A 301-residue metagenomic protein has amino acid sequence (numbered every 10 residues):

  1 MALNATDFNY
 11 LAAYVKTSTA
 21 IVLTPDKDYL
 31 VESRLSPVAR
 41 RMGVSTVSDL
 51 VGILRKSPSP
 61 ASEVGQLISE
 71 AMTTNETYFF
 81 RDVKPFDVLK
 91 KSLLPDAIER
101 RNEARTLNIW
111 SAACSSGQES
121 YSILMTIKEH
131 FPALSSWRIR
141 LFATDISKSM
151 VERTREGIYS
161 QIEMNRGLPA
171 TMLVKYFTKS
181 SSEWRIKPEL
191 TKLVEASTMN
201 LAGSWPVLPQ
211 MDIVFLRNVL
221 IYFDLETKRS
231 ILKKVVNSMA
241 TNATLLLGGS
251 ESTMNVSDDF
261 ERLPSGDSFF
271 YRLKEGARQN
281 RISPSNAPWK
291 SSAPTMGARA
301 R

Functional and structural regions predicted by a protein language model:
M1-W110, L232: Conserved AdoMet
K90, L124-K128, V236: A structural alpha-helix within SAM-dependent methyltransferase catalytic domains
L93, A97, I127-F131, I158: Active-site catalytic pocket residues across diverse enzymes, especially alpha/beta-hydrolases
A112, P132-F215, V219-F223, T227-S230 (+3 more regions): Extended basic-aromatic, gly/pro-enriched interface segments that bind polyanionic ligands
S116-L134: Conserved SAM-binding loop of SAM-dependent methyltransferases across substrates and taxa, primarily the Class I
I213, V256-R301: Core SAM-dependent methyltransferase catalytic element
R229-T241: A short glycine-rich, Lys/Arg-flanked "PGG" loop and its adjoining helix->strand segment in the class I
T241-G249: Conserved beta-strand signature within the Rossmann-like core of class I S-adenosyl-L-methionine
